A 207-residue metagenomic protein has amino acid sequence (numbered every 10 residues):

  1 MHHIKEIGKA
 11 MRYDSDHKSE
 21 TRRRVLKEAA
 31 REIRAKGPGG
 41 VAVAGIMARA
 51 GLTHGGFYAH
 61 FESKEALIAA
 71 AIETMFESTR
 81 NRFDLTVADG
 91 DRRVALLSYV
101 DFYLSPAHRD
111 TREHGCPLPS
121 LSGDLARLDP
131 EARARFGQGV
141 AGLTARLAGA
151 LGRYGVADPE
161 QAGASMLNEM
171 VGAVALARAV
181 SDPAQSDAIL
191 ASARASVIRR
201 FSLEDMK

Functional and structural regions predicted by a protein language model:
M1-E20, L203-K207: N-terminal intrinsically disordered/low-complexity leader segments
R24, E32-A66, A70: Helix-turn-helix
V25-I33, Y103, M170: Short hydrophobic clusters on alpha-helical segments that form packing/core surfaces in small helical domains
A70, D84-G115, G163-M166: Hydrophobic alpha-helical connector segments
E73-T79: Short, basic, alpha-helical segments at the C-terminal edge of helix-turn-helix-like DNA-binding modules
A95-S98, D110-G137: Amphipathic alpha-helical segments used for helix-helix packing
P130-G139, L151-K207: Hydrophobic/aromatic-rich alpha-helical bundle segments in the mid-to-C-terminal region
